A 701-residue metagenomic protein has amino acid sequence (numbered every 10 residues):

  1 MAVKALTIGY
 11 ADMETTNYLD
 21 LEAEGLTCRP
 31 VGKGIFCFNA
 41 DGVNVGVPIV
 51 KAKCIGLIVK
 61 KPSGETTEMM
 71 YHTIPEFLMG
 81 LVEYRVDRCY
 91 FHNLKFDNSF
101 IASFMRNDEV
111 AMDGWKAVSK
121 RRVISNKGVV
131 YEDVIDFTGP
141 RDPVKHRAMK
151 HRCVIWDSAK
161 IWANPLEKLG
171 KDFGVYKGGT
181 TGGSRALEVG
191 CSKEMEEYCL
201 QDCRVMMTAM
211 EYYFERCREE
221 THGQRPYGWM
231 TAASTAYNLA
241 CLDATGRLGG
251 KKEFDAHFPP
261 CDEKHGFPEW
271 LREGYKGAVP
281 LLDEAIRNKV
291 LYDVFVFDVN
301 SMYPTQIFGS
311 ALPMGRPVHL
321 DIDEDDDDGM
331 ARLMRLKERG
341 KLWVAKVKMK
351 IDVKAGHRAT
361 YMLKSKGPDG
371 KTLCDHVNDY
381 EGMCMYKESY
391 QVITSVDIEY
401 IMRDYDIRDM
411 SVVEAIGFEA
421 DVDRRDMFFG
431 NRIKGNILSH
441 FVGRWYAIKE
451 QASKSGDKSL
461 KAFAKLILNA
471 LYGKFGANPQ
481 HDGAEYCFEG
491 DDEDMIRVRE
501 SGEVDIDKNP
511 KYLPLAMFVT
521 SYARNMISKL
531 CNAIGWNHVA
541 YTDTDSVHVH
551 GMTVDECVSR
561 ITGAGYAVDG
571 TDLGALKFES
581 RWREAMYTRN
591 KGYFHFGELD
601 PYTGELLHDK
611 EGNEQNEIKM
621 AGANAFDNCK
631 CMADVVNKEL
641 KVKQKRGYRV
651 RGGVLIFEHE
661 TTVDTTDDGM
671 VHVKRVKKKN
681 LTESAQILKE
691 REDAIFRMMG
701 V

Functional and structural regions predicted by a protein language model:
A2-A5, Y10, L19, V31 (+1 more regions): Conserved acidic
T16: Conserved Rossmann-like nucleotide-cofactor binding loop
